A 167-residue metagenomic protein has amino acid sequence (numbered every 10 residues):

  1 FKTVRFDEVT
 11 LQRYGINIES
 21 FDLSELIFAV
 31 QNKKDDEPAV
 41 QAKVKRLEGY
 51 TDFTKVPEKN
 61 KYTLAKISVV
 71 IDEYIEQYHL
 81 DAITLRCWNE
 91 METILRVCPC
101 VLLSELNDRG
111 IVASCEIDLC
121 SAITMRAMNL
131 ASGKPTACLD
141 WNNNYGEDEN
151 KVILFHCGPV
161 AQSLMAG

Functional and structural regions predicted by a protein language model:
F1-R96: A charged, amphipathic alpha-helical module
V9-R13, T63-D72, E76-G167: Anaerobic metallocofactor- and corrinoid-dependent redox/one-carbon enzyme cores, especially those from methanogenesis
